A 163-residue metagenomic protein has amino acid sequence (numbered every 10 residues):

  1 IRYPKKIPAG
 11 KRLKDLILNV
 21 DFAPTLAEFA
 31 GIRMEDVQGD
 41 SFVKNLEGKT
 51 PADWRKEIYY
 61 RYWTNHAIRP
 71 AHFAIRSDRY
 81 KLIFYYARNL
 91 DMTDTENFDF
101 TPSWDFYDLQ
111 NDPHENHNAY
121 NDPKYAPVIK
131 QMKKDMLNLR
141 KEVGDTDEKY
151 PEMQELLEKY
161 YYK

Functional and structural regions predicted by a protein language model:
I1-D36, D40-A52, D78: Substrate-binding rim/cap in mid-to-C-terminal beta-strand-loop elements of soluble/periplasmic
K6-I17, F29-E35, H66-A71, D94 (+1 more regions): Active-site rim elements
I17-P24, D40, S77, T101-W104 (+4 more regions): A structural signal for well-ordered alpha-helical segments within the folded catalytic domains of diverse enzymes
F22, T101, A119-K163: Long, internal low-complexity/basic segments
K56-Y60, Q154: WW-domain-binding short linear motifs
Y62-N121, L156-K163: C-terminal, low-complexity/hydrophilic appendages and adjacent surface loops of extracellular/periplasmic anionic
